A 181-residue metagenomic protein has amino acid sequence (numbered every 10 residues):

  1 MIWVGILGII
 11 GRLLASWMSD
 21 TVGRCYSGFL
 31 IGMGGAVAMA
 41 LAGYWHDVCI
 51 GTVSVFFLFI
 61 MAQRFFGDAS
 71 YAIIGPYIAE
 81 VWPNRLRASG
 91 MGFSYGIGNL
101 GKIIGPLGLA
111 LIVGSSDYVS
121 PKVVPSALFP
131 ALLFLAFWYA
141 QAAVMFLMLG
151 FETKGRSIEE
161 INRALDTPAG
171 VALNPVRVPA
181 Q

Functional and structural regions predicted by a protein language model:
G5-L13, D68-A72, N99, I103: Residue-level signature of mid-helix packing/kink "hotspots" within the transmembrane helices of 12-pass Major
M18-S19, L109-Y118, V123-V124: Interfacial helix-cap and linker-helix signal at transmembrane-aqueous boundaries of multi-pass secondary transporters
T21-G32: Cytoplasmic membrane-interface "Motif A"-like loop-to-helix N-cap segments of 12-TM Major Facilitator Superfamily
M33-I50: C-terminal ends and interior cores of transmembrane alpha-helices in multi-pass membrane transporters/permeases
T52-A69: Hydrophobic core of transmembrane alpha-helices in multi-pass small-molecule transporters, especially MFS/SLC-type
A69-W82: Intracellular juxtamembrane helix-capping segments at the cytosolic ends of symmetry-related transmembrane helices
N84-S94: Loop-to-transmembrane helix entry/capping segments in MFS-fold secondary transporters and related SLC/MFSD carriers
P130-L147: Symmetry-related core transmembrane helices of the 12-TM Major Facilitator Superfamily/SLC fold
